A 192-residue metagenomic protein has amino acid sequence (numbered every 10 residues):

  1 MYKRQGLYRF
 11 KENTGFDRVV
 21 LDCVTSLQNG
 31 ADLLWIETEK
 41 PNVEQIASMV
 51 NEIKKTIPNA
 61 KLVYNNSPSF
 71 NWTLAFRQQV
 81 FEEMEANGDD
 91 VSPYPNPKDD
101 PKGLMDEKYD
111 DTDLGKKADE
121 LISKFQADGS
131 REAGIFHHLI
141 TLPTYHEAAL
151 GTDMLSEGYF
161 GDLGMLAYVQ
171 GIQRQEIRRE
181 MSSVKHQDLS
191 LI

Functional and structural regions predicted by a protein language model:
M1-Y2, S190: Short, intrinsically disordered, charge-balanced linker/junction segments flanking boundaries in proteins
K3-F136: Alpha/beta enzyme core
A31-L34, Y168-Q173: Short C-terminal domain-edge/linker segments immediately following a structured domain
I46, A148-M165: C-terminal helical cap(s) of enzyme catalytic domains, especially alpha/beta-barrels
E52, I57-K61, E157-Y168: Short acidic, glycine/proline-enriched helix-loop-strand junctions
W72-R77, Y145-D153: Flexible glycine/acidic-rich beta-alpha junction loops that bind and position SAM and/or redox cofactors in anaerobic
I140-T144: Short acidic/histidine-rich active-site segments
I172-I192: C-terminal functional modules
